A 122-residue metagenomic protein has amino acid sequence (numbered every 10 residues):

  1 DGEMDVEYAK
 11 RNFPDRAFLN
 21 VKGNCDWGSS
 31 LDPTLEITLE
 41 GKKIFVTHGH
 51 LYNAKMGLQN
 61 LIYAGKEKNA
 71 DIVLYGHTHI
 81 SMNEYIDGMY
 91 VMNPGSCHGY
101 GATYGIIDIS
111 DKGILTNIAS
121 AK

Functional and structural regions predicted by a protein language model:
D1, L19-N24, F45-H48, D71-H77 (+1 more regions): Active-site neighborhood of phospho(di)ester-bond hydrolases with catalytic His/Asp-centered motifs
D1-L39: Core catalytic region of metal-dependent phosphoesterases/phosphodiesterases, especially metallo-beta-lactamase-like
G2-E7, C25-S30, Y52-G57, V73-Y85 (+1 more regions): Active-site environment of divalent metal-dependent phosphoester hydrolases
E3-V6, D15, E36, H48 (+3 more regions): Non-transmembrane, interaction-prone segments in cytosolic or luminal domains
P14, I62-Y63, D108: Short, solvent-exposed amphipathic alpha-helical segments in soluble enzyme and RNA/protein-processing domains
D26-K68: Active-site-proximal segments of metal-dependent phosphoesterases and phosphodiesterases across multiple
P33-E40, K66-N69, Y85-D87, M92-K122: Binuclear metal-dependent phosphoesterase catalytic core
